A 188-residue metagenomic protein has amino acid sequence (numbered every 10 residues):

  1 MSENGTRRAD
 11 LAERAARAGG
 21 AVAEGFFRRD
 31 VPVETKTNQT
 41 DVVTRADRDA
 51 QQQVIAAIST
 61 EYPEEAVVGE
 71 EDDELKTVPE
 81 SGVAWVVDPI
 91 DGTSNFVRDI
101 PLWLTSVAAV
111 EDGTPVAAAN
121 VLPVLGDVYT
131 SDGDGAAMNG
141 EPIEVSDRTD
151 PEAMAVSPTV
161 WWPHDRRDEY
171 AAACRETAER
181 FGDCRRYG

Functional and structural regions predicted by a protein language model:
M1-V87: N-terminal subdomain of lithium-sensitive/metallo-dependent phosphomonoesterases centered on the IMPase/IPPase/PAP
E3-L11, E141, R148, P158 (+1 more regions): Ribokinase/PfkB-type carbohydrate-kinase core domain
A23, G92-T93, V156: Buried hydrophobic positions in well-ordered alpha/beta secondary-structure cores of metabolic enzymes
A56, V78-E141: DPxDG-like acidic metal-binding loop motif
E70-D72, P89-I90, P123-V124, T159-V160 (+1 more regions): Fold-independent oxyanion-binding glycine-rich loops and adjacent beta-strand/coil segments at enzyme active sites
D147-G188: An extended, acidic
